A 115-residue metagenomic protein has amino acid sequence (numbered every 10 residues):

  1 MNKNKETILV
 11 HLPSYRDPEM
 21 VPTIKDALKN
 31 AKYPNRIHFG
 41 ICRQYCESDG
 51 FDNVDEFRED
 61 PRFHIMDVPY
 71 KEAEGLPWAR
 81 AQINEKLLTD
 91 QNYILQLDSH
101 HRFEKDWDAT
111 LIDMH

Functional and structural regions predicted by a protein language model:
M1-H115: Catalytic cores of eukaryotic secretory-pathway lumenal/extracellular enzymes that build and remodel glycoconjugates
